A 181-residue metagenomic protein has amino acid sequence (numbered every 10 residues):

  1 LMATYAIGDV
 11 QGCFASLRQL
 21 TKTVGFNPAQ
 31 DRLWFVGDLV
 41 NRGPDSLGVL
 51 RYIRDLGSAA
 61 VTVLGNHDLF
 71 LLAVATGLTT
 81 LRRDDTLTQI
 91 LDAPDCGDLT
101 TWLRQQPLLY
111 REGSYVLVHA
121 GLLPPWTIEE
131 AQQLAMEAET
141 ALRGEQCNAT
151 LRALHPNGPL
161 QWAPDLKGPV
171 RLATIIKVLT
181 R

Functional and structural regions predicted by a protein language model:
L1-L56, L69: N-terminal active-site segment of His-dependent metallophosphoesterases
I7, V36, I53, I90 (+2 more regions): Weak global preference for isoleucine
Q11, H67, L99, I176-T180: Broad hydrophobic/π-residue packing in well-ordered secondary structure
A15, Q19, T101, K177: Short, contiguous clusters of charged residues that form electrostatic/catalytic patches at enzyme active sites, used
L47-L50, R54-V170: Active-site neighborhood of divalent metal-dependent phosphoester bond hydrolases
K167-R181: C-terminal functional module detector
